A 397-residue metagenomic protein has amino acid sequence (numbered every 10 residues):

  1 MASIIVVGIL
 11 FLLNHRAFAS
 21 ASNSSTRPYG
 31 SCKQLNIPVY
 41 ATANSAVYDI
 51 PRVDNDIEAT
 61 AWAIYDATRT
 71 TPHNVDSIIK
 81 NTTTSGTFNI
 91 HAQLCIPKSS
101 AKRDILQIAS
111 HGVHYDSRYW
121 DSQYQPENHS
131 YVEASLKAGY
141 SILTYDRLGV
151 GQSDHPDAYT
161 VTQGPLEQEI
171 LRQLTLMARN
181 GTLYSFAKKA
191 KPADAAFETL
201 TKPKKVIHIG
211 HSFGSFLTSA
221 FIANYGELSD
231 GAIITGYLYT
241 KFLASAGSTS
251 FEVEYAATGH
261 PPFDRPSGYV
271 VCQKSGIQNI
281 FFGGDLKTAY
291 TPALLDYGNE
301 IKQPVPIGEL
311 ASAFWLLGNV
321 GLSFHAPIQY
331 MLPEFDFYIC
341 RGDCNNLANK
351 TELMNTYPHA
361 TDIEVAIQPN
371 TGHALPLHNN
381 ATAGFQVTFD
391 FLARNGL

Functional and structural regions predicted by a protein language model:
S22-K102: N-terminal cap/lid segment of alpha/beta-hydrolase-fold proteins
W62-A63, A67-V75, A246-C344: Alpha/beta-hydrolase
S99-L143: Short, surface-exposed "cap/lid" segments of acyl-processing enzymes
R118-Y119, R147-V161, T182, F186 (+1 more regions): Glycine-rich "HGGG/HGxG" loop immediately N-terminal to the catalytic nucleophile of the alpha/beta-hydrolase
V161-L200: Alpha/beta-hydrolase active-site loop
K204-T240: Conserved hydrolase catalytic core segment
E334-T371: Conserved loop-alpha-helix segment in the C-terminal half of the alpha/beta-hydrolase fold that carries the catalytic
T361-L397: Catalytic active-site module of serine/aspartate enzymes centered on a nucleophile-bearing elbow/loop
